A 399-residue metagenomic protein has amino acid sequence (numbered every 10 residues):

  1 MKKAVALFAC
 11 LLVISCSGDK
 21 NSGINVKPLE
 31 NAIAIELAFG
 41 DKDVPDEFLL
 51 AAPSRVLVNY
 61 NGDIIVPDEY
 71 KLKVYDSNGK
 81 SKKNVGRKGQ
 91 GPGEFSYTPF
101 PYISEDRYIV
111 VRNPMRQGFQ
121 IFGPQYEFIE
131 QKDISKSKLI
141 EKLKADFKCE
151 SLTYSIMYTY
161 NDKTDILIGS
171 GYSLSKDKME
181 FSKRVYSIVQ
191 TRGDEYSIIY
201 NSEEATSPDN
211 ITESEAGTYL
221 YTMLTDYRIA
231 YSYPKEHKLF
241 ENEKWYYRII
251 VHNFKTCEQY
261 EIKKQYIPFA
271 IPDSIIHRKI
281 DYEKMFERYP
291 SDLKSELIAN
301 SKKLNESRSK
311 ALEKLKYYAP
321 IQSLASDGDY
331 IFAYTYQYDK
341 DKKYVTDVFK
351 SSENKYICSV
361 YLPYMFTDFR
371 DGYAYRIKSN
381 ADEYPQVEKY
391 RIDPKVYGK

Functional and structural regions predicted by a protein language model:
A4-V13: Sec-dependent N-terminal signal peptides
C16-K399: Eukaryotic scaffold repeat domains enriched in small/polar residues
